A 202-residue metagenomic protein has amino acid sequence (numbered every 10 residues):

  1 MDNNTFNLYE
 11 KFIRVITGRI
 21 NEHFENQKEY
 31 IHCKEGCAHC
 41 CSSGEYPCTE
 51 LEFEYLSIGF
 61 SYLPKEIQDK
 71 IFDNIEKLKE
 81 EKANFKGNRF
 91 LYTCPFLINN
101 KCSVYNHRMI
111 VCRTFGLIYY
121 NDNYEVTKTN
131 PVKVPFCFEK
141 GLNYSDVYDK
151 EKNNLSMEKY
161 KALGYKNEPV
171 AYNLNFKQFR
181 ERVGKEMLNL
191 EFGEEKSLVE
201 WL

Functional and structural regions predicted by a protein language model:
M1-H39, S43-L202: Short loop/turn segments that flank or connect secondary-structure elements
